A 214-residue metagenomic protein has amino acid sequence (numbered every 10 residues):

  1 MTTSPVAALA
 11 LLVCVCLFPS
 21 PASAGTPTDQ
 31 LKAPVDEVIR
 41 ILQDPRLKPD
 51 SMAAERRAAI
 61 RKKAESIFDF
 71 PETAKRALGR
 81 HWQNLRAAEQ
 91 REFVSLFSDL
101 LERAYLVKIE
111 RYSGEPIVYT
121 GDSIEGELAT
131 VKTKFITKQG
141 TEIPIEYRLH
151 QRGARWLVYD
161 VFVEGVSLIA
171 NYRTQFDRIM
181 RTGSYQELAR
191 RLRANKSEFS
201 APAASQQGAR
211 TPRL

Functional and structural regions predicted by a protein language model:
M1-S4: N-terminal secretory signal peptides that target proteins for export/translocation
A8-F18: Bacterial N-terminal signal peptides
F18-A24: Sec/Tat signal peptide C-region and signal peptidase I cleavage site
T26-Y105: Early exported N-terminus immediately downstream of N-terminal targeting peptides
D29, R40, D44-L47, S51 (+10 more regions): Surface-exposed, polar/charged faces of alpha-helical domains in mature secreted/periplasmic/lumenal proteins
R103-I143, N195-L214: Surface-exposed, charged secondary-structure patches
E142-A170: Short beta-strand edge/turn micro-motifs at domain boundaries
V163-L214: Low-complexity, intrinsically disordered terminal/linker segments enriched in charged and Gly/Pro repeats
